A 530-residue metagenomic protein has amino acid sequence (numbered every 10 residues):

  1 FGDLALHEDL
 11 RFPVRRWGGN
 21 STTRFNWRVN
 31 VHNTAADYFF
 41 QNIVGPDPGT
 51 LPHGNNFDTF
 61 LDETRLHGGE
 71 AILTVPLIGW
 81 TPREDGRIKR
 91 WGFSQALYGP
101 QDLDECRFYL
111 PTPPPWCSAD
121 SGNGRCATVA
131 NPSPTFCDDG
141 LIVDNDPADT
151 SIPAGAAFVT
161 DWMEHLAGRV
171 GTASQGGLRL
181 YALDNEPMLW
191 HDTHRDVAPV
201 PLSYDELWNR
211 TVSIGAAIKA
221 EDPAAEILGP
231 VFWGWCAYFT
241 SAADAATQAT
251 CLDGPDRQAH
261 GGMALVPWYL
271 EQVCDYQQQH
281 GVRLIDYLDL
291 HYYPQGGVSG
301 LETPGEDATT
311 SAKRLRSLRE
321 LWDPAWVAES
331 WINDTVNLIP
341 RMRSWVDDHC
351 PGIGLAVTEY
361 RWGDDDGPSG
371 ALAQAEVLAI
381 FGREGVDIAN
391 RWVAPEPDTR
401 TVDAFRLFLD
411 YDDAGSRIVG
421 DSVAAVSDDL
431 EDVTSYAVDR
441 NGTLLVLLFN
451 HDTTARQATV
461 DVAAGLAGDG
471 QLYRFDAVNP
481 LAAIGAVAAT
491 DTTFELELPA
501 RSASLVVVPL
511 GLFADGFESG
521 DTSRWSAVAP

Functional and structural regions predicted by a protein language model:
F1-D307: N-terminal catalytic cores of secreted or lumenal carbohydrate-active enzymes
F1-G2, G511-A527: Extracellular carbohydrate-recognition regions
M188, T193-H194, W233-Q248, R319-A328 (+1 more regions): Active-site clefts of carbohydrate-active enzymes
S213-A216, A220, D286, Y292-R361: Glycoside hydrolase catalytic-domain groove-lining segments
G367, A371-Q374, L378-L445, V478: Glycan-recognition and catalytic regions of carbohydrate-active enzymes
D429-L466, R501-L505, P509: Carbohydrate-binding surface patches
A455-P480, F517: Beta-strand-rich binding/interaction modules
A489-G511: C-terminal beta-strand-rich structural cap/linker in extracellular carbohydrate-active enzymes
